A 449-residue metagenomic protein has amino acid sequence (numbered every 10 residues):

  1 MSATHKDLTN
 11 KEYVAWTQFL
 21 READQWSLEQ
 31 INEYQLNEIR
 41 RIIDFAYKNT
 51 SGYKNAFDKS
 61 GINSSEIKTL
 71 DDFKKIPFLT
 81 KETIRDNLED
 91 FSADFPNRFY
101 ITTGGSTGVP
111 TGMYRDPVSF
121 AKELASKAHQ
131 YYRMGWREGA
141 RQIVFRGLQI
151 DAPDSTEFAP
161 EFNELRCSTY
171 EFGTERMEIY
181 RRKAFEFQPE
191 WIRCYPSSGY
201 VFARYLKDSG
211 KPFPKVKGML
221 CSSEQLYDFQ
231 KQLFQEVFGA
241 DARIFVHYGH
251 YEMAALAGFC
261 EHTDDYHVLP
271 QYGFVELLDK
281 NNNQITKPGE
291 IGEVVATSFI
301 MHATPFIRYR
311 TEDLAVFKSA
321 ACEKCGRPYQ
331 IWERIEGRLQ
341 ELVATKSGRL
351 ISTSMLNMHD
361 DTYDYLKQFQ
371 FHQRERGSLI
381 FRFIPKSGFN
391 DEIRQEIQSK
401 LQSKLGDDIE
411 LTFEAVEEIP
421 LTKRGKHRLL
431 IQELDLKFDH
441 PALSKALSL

Functional and structural regions predicted by a protein language model:
M1-T102, G108-L124, A128-G139, L148 (+7 more regions): Nucleotide 5′-phosphate-binding alpha/beta core
A46, T103, Q142, I192 (+5 more regions): Residue-level signal for inorganic ion chemistry
A121, H129, R141-S198: AMP-binding/adenylate-forming
L165-S168, F245-H247, L411-V416: General small-molecule cofactor/ligand-binding pocket signal
T169-F172, P189-K231, F245-E252: Adenylate-forming
I192, H302-A303, I307-D407: AMP-binding/adenylate-forming catalytic core of the ANL superfamily
L226-C322, L339-E341: Conserved AMP-binding/adenylate-forming
